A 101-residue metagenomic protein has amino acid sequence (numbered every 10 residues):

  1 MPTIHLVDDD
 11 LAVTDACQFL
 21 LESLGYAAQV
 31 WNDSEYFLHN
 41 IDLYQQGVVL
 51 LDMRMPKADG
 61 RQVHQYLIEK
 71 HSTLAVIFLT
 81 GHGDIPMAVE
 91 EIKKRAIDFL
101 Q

Functional and structural regions predicted by a protein language model:
P2, L11-Q29: Two-component/phosphorelay signaling modules centered on CheY-like receiver
D8, D52, T80: Active-site residues of response regulator receiver
V30-V48: Acidic, metal-coordinating helix/loop segments flanking the phosphotransfer/catalytic sites of two-component signaling
N32-D33, A58-V63: Acidic catalytic/metal-coordinating carboxylates
I41-Y44, Y66-T73, K94: Conserved phosphotransfer cores of two-component systems
M55: Receiver (REC) domain active-site loop signature in two-component systems and cognate sites in sensor histidine kinases
T73-G83: A short, hydrophobic beta-strand element within the central beta-sheet of small alpha/beta folds
